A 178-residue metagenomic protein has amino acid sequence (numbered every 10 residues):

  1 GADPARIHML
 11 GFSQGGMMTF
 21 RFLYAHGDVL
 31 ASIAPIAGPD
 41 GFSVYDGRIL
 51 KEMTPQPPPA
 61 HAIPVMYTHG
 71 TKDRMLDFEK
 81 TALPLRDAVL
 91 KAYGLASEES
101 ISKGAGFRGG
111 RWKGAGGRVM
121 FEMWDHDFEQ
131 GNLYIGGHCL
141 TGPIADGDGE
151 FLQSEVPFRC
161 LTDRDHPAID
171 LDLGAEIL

Functional and structural regions predicted by a protein language model:
G1-Q14, Y24-L30: Gly/Ser-rich "nucleophile elbow"/oxyanion-hole loop immediately N-terminal to the catalytic nucleophile in hydrolases
H8, I63-V65, A175: Residue-level detector of short, conserved catalytic/binding motifs and their immediate flanks
L10, D73, D165: Conserved short-loop catalytic and cofactor-binding motifs
M18-F22: Hydrolases whose catalytic domains are alpha/beta-hydrolase-1, hotdog thioesterase, or metallo-beta-lactamase-like
Y24, L76-L83, P167-D172: Soluble non-cytosolic domains of exported or imported proteins
S32, A37-G117, E122, D127-F128: The feature captures the conserved acid-bearing segment of alpha/beta-hydrolase catalytic domains
D87-L178: Alpha/beta-hydrolase-fold serine-hydrolase catalytic core, especially in secreted/extracellular enzymes
